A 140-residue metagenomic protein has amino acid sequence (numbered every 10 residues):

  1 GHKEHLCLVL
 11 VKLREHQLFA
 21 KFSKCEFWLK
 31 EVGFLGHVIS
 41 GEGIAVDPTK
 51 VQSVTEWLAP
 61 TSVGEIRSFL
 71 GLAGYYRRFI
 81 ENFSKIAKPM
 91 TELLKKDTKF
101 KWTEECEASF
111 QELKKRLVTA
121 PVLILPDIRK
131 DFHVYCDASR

Functional and structural regions predicted by a protein language model:
G1-R140: Retroelement reverse transcriptase polymerase core
